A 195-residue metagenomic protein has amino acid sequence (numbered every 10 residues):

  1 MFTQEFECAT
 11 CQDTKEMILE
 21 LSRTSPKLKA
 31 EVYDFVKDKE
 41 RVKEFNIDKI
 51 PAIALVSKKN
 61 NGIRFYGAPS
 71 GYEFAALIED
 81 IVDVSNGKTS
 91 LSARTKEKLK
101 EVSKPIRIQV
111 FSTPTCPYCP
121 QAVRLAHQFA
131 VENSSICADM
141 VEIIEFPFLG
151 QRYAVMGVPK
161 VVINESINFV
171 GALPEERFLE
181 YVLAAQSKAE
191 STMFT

Functional and structural regions predicted by a protein language model:
M1-S25, L99-S134: Local sequence-structure signature of Cys/Sec-based thiol-disulfide redox active-site neighborhoods
T3-Q4, P26-D38, S134-G150: Thiol-based oxidoreductase modules, predominantly thioredoxin-like and allied folds used for disulfide exchange
D13-P69, K88, V102: N-terminal non-catalytic structural scaffold regions of very large proteins
V36, V82, K98-K100, S191-T192: Feature detects long, helix-prone N-terminal segments enriched in hydrophobes
V42, Q121, G150-Y153, V161: Compositionally biased, intrinsically disordered or flexible polar/acidic segments
A52-K88, G157, V162-T195: Non-catalytic, surface beta->alpha helical segment in thiol-disulfide oxidoreductase systems
R94: Phosphate-interacting basic helix/loop segments used at nucleotide- and nucleic-acid interfaces
